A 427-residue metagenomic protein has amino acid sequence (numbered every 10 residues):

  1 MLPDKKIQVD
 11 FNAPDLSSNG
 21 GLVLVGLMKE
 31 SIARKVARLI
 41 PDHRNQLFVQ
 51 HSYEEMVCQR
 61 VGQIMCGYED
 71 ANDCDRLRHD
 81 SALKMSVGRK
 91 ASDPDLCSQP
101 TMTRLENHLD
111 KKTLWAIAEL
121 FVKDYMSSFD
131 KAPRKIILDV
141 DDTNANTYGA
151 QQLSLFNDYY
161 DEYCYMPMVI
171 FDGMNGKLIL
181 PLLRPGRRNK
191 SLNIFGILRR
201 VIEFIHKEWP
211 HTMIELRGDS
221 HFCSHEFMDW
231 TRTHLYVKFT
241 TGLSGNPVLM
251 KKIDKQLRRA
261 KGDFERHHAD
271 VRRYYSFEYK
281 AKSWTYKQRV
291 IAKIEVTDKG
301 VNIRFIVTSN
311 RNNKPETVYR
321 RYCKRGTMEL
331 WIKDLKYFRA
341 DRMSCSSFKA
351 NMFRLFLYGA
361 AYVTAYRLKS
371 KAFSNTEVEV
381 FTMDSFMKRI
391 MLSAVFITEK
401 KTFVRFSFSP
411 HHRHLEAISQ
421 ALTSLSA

Functional and structural regions predicted by a protein language model:
M1-I7, F11-P14, K238-K336, V395 (+1 more regions): An anionic, glycine-rich sequence signature occurring as long contiguous blocks
M1-N189, N193-E208, T233, K369 (+2 more regions): Dynamic "connector" segments at or just before major functional cores
M28, C74, K314-F348, F353 (+1 more regions): Short amphipathic alpha-helical "interface-anchor" segments enriched in bulky aromatics
D141, T212-F222: Acidic/histidine-rich, metal-coordinating catalytic segments
T143-A145, P185-G186, S244-N246, T297 (+7 more regions): Short, glycine-/Ser/Thr-/acidic-enriched flexible segments
G149, S224-D229, M250-D254: A short acidic (Asp/Glu
M228-V237: Short, surface-exposed basic-aromatic patches at helix termini and helix-loop junctions that form
D341-F403: Basic, amphipathic alpha-helical segments enriched in Lys/Arg and hydrophobic/aromatic residues
